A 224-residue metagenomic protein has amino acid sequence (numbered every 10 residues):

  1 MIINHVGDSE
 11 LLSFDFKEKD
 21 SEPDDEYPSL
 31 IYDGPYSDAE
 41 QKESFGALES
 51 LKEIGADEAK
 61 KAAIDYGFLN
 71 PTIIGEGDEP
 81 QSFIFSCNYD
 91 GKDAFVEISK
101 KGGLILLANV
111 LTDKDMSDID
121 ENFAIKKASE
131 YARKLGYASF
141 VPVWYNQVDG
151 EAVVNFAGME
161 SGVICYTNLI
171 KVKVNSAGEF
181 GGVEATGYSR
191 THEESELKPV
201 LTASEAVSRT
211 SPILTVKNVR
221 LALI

Functional and structural regions predicted by a protein language model:
M1-I224: Long, terminal "pre-/pro-" and other extracytoplasmic accessory regions that lie outside the mature folded/catalytic
